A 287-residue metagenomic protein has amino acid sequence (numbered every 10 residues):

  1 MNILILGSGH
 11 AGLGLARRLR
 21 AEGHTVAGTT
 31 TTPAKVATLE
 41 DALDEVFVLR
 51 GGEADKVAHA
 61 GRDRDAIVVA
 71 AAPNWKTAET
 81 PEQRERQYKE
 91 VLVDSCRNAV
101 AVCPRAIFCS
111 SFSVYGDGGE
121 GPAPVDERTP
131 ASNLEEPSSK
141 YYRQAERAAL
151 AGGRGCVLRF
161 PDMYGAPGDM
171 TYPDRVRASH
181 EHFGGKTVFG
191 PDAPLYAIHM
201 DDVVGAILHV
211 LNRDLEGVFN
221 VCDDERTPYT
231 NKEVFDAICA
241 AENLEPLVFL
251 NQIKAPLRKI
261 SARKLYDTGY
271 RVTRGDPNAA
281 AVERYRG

Functional and structural regions predicted by a protein language model:
I3-G7: Conserved N-terminal Rossmann-fold NAD(P)-binding element of oxidoreductases
H10-A11: Hydrophobic/small residue at the entry helix of a nucleotide-binding pocket
T31, V36, E40-N98: NAD(P)H-binding glycine-rich loop region in Rossmannoid oxidoreductase-like domains and their noncatalytic homologs
E45-A54, N212, P246-V248, Q252-G287: C-terminal amphipathic/interface module of NAD(P)-dependent oxidoreductases and related NAD-binding regulators
C96-P137: Conserved Rossmann-fold NAD(P)-dependent oxidoreductase catalytic core, especially the SDR/UDP-sugar
Q144-P167: Conserved beta-loop-beta element that borders a ligand/cofactor-binding pocket
R175-I198: A conserved pocket-lining segment of Rossmann-fold NAD(P)-dependent short-chain dehydrogenase/reductase
V204-P256, S261: Mid/C-terminal beta-alpha module of Rossmann-like enzyme folds, strongest in SDR-family dehydrogenases/epimerases
